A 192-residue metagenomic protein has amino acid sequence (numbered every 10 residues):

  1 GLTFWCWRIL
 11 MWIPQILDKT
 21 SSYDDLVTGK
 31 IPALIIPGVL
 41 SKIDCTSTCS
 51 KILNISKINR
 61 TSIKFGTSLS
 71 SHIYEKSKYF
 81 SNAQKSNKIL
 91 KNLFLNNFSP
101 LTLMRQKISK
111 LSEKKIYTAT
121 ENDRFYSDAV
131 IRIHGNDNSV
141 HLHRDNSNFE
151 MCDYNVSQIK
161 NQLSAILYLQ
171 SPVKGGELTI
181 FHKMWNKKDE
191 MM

Functional and structural regions predicted by a protein language model:
T3-I89, L95-F98, Q106: N-terminal auxiliary "cap/dimerization" subdomain that precedes the catalytic jelly-roll/cupin core of mononuclear
P32, A129, N161-L163: Residue-level detector of short, conserved catalytic/binding motifs and their immediate flanks
I35, V130, I166-Y168: Conserved hydrophobic/aromatic beta-strand scaffold that supports enzyme active sites
I55, L111, P172: Phosphate/oxyanion-binding loops and surfaces in catalytic or ligand/nucleic-acid-binding neighborhoods
S77-N136: Signature of the catalytic double-stranded beta-helix
N136-M192: Catalytic core of non-heme Fe(II) oxygenases with the double-stranded beta-helix
